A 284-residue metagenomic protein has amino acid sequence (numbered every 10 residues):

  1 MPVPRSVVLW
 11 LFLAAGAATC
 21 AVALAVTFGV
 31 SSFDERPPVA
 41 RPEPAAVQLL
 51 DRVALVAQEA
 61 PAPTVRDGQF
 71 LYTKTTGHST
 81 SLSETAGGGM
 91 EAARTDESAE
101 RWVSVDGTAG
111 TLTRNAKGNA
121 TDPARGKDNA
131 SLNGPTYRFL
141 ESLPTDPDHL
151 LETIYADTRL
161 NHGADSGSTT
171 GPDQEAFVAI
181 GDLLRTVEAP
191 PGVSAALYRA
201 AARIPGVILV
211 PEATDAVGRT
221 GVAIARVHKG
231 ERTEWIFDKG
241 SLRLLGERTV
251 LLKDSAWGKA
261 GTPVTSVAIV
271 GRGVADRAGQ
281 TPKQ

Functional and structural regions predicted by a protein language model:
V3-L9, A15-Q284: Intrinsically disordered, low-complexity prosegments and terminal tails associated with secretory/extracytoplasmic
